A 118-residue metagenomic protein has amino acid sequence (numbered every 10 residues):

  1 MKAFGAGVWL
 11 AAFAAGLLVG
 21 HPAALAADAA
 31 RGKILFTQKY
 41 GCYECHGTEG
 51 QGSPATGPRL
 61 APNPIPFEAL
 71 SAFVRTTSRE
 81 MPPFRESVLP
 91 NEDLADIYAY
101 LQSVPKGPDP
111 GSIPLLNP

Functional and structural regions predicted by a protein language model:
M1-A6: N-terminal secretory signal peptides that target proteins for export/translocation
V8-G20: Bacterial N-terminal signal peptides
W9-L10, A27, I65: Generic hydrophobic alpha-helical membrane-segment signal
P22-A26: Boundary at the C-terminal end of the N-terminal hydrophobic targeting segment
A27-K33, Q38-Y40, P83-P118: Flexible coil segments in periplasmic/lumen-exposed cytochrome c-class electron-transfer proteins
K33, T37, T48-P83: Gly/Gly-Pro-rich "capping" loops immediately C-terminal to redox-active cysteine motifs in periplasmic/lumenal
C42-C45: Short cysteine clusters
